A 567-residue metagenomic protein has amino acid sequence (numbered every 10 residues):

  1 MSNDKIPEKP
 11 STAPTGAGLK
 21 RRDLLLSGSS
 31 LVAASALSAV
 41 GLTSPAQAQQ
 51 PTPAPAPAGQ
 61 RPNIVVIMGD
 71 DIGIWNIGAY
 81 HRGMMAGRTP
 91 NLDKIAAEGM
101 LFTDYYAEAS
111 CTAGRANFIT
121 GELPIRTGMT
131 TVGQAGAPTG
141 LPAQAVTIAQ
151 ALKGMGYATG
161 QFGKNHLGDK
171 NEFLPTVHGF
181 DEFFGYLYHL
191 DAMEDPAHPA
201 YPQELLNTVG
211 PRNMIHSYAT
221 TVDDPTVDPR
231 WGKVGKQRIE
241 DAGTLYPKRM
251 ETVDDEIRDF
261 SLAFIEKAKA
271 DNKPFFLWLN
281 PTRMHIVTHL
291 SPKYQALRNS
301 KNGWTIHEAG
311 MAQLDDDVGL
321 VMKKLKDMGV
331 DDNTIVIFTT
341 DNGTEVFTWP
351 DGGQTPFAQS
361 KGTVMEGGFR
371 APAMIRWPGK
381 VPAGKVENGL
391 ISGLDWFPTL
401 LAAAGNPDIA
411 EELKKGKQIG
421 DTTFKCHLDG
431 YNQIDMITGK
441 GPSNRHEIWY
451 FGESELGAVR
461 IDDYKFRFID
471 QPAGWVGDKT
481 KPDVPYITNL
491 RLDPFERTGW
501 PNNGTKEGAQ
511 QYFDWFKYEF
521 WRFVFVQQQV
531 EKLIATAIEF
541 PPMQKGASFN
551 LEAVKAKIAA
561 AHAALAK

Functional and structural regions predicted by a protein language model:
S2-P485, L490, P494-E496, P501-K567: Formylglycine-dependent sulfatase
